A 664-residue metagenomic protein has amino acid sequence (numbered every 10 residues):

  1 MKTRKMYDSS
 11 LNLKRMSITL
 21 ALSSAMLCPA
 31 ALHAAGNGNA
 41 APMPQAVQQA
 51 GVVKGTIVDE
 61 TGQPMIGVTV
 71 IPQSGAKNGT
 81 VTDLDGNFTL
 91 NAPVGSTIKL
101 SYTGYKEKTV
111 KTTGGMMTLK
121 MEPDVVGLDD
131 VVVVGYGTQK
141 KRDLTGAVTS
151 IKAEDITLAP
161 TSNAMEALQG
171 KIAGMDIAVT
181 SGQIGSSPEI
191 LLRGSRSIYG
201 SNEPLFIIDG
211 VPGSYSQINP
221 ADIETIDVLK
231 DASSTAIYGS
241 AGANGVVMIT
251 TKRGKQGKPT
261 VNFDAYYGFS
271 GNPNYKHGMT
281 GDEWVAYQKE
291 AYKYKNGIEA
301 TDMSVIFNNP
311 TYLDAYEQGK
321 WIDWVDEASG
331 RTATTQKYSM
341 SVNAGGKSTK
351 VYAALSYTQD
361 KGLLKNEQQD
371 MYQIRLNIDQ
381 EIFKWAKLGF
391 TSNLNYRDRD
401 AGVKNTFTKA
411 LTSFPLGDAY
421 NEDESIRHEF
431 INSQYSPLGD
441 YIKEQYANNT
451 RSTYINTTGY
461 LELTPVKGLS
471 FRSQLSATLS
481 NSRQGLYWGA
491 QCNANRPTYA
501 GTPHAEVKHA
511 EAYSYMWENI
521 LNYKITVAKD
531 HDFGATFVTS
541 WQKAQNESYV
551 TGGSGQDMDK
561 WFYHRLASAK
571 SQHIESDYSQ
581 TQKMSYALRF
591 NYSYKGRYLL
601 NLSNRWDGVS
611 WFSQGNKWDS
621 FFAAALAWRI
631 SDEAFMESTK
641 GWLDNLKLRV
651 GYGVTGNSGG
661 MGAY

Functional and structural regions predicted by a protein language model:
M1-R375, Q380-F383, K387-G389, N393 (+1 more regions): Short, small/polar-rich motifs associated with maturation and membrane association, primarily at protein termini
G75, F383, T464-V466, T526-A528 (+1 more regions): Residue-level recognition of beta-strand termini and adjacent short loop/turns
N163, S187, N244, T335-S339 (+8 more regions): Transmembrane beta-barrel architecture of outer-membrane proteins
T251, M340-G346, I374-Q380, G459-L463 (+5 more regions): Residues on the lipid-exposed face of transmembrane beta-strands in outer-membrane beta-barrel proteins
K255-W321, G362-Q369, Q373-N456, R472-M584 (+2 more regions): Surface-exposed loop/interface segments of Gram-negative outer-membrane beta-barrel transport/assembly proteins
Y578-T581, R589-G596: Active-site-adjacent "gating/activation" loops or surface patches in catalytic cores
